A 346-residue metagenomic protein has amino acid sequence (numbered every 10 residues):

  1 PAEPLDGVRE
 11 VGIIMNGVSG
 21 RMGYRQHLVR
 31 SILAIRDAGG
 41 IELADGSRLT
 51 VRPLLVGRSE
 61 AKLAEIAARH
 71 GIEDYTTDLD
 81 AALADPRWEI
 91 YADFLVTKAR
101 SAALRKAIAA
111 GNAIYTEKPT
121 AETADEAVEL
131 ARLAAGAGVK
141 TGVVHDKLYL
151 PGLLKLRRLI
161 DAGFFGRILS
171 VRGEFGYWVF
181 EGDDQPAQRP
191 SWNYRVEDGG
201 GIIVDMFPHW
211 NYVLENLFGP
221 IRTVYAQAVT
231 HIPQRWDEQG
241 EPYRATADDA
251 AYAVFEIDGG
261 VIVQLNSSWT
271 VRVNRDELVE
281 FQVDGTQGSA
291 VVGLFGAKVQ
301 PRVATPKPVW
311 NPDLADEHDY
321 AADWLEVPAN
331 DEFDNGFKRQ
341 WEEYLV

Functional and structural regions predicted by a protein language model:
A2-H70: N-terminal Rossmann-like dinucleotide-binding module
D74-P86: Short acidic low-complexity segments
E89-I90, V96, S101-L148, G163: Beta-strand-loop-alpha-helix segment that lines the small-molecule cofactor/substrate pocket of alpha/beta enzymes
D93-F94, I257, N266, G285: Short, well-ordered coil/turn residues at beta-beta hairpins and beta-strand->alpha-helix junctions within
T116, T141-V143, R172, L265 (+1 more regions): Hydrophobic residues in well-ordered beta-strands that form the structural core
K140, K147-A245: Predominantly a Rossmann-like dinucleotide-binding segment in NAD(P)-dependent oxidoreductases
P208, S267-N274: Glycine-rich phosphate/pyrophosphate-binding beta-alpha loops
W236-Q239, Y243-R244, Y252, I257-G259 (+1 more regions): C-terminal glycine/acidic-rich active-site capping loop/insertion
